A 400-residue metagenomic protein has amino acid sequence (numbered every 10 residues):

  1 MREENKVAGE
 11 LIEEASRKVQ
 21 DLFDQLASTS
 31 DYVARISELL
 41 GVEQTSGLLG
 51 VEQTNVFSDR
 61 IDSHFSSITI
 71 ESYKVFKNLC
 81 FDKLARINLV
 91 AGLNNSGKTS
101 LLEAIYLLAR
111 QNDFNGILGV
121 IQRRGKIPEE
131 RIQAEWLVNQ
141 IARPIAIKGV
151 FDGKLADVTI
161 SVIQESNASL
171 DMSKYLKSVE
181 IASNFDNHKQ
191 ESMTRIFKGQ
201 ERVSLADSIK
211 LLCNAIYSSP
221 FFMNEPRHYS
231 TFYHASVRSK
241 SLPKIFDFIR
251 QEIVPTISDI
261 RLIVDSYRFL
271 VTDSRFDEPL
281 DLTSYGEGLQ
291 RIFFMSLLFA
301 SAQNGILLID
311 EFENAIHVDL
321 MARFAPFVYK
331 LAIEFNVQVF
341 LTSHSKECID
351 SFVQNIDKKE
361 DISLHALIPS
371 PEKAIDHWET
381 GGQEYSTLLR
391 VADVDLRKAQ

Functional and structural regions predicted by a protein language model:
M1-S63, S67-T69, A109-A300, I306 (+2 more regions): Phosphate-coordinating catalytic segments in nucleotide- and nucleic-acid-processing enzymes
N55-L108: Pre-Walker A-like glycine/lysine-rich segment at the N-terminus of P-loop NTPase domains
Q303-G305, N336-F340: Loop/turn-to-beta-strand initiation segments
D310-F312: Walker B catalytic acidic pair
H317-V318, A322: Conserved D-loop-proximal element of ABC-family nucleotide-binding domains
R323-V328: Conserved hydrophobic alpha-helix in the ABC-type ATPase nucleotide-binding domain
T342-H344: H-loop/switch region of ABC-family ATPase nucleotide-binding domains
I349-K359: Short regulatory helix/loop adjacent to the ATP-binding pocket of P-loop NTPases
